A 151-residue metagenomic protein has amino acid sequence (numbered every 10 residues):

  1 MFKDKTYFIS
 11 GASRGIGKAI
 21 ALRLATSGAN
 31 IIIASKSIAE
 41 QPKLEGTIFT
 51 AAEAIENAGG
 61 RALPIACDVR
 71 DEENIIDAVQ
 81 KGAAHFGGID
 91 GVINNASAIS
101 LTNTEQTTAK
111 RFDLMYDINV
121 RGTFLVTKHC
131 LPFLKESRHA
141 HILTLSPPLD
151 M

Functional and structural regions predicted by a protein language model:
F2-F86, G91, I99-S100, K110: Short-chain dehydrogenase/reductase
T6, D90-G91, D113, H139-L145: Conserved catalytic-site loops of classical short-chain dehydrogenases/reductases
K43-L44, N103-T104, S137: Conserved catalytic-core motifs of eukaryotic protein kinase domains, centered on the activation segment
S97-N103, M151: Helix N-cap/beta-alpha junction loops of NAD(P)-dependent oxidoreductase domains
N103-T104, T108-D113: Substrate-binding pocket helix/loop in short-chain dehydrogenase/reductase
T127-K128: A short, exposed helix-loop element centered on a Lys and neighboring polar residues
K135, L143-M151: Catalytic loop of short-chain dehydrogenase/reductase
